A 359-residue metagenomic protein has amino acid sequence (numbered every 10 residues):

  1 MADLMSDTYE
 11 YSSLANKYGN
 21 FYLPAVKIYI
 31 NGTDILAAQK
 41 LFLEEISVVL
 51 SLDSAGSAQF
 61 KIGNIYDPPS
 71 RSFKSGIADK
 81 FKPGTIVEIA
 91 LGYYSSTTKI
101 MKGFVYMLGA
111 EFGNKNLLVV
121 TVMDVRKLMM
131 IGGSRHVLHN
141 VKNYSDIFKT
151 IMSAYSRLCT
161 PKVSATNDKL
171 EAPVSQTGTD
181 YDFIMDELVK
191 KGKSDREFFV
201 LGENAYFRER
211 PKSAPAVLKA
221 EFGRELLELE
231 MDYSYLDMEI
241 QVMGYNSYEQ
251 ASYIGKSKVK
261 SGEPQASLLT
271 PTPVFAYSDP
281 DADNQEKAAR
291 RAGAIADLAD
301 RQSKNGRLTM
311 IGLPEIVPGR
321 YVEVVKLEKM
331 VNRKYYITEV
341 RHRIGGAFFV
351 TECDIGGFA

Functional and structural regions predicted by a protein language model:
M1-V125: Assembly/oligomerization scaffold segments
A2, S6, M107, K115-K127 (+1 more regions): Short beta-strand-centered interaction patches in the first periplasmic/extracellular domains of large envelope
N20, Q59-F60, V122, G133-K162 (+3 more regions): Amphipathic, non-transmembrane alpha-helical segments in extracytoplasmic/periplasmic proteins
L23-G32, N204-Y206, I240-Y245: Short polybasic amphipathic segments
V48-K80, E225-A359: An acidic/polar, Gly/Ser/Thr-rich interaction patch typically located in mid-to-C-terminal regions of proteins
I65, N116-G132, F349-A359: Short solvent-exposed strand/turn elements
L91, E209, K326-E328: Conserved "cap/hinge" positions at secondary-structure junctions
K102-E111, P211, Y335-A347: Short, compositionally biased
